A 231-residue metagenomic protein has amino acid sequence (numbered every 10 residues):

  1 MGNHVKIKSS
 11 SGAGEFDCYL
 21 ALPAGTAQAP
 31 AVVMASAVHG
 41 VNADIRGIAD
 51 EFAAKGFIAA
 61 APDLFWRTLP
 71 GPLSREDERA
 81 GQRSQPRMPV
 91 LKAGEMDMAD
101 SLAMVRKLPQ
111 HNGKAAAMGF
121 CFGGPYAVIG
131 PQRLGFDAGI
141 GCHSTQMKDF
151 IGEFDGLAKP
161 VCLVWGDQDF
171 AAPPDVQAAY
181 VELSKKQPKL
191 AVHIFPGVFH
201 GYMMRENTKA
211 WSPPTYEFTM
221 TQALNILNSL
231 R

Functional and structural regions predicted by a protein language model:
M1-R231: N-terminal cap/leader regions of alpha/beta-hydrolase-fold enzymes, predominantly small-molecule hydrolases
